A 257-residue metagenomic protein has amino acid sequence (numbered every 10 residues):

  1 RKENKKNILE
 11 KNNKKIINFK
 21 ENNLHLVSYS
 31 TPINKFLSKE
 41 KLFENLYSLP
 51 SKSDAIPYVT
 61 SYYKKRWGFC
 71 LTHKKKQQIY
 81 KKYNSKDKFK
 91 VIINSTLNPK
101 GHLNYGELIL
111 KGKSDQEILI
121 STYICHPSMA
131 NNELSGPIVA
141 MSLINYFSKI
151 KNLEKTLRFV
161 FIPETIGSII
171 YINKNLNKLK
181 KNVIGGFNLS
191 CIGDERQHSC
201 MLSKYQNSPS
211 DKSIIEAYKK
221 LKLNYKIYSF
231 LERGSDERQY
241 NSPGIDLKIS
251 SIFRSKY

Functional and structural regions predicted by a protein language model:
R1-Y257: N-terminal hydrophobic/helix-forming segments and targeting peptides
